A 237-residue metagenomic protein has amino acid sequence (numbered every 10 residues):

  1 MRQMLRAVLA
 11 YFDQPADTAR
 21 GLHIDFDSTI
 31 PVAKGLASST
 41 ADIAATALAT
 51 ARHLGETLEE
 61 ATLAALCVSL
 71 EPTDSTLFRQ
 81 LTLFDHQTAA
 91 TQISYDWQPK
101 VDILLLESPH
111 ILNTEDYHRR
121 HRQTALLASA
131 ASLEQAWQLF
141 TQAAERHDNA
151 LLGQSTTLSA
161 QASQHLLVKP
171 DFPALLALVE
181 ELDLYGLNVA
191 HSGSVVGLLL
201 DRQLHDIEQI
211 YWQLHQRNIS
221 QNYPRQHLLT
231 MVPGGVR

Functional and structural regions predicted by a protein language model:
M1-K34, M231-R237: ATP-binding N-lobe of GHMP and related small-molecule kinases
M1-R2, I43, W137, F172: A general structural signal for well-ordered alpha-helical segments in protein cores
R6, A10, A45-R52, Q142: Short glycine/serine- and small hydrophobic-enriched flexible loop segments
A19-G21, R79, V189-S194: Short Gly/Ser/Thr- and Asp/Glu-enriched loop/turn motifs at secondary-structure junctions
K34-E60, T76: DPxDG-like acidic metal-binding loop motif
E59-Y185, D201-R237: ATP-dependent small-molecule kinase catalytic core of the GHMP/sugar-kinase superfamily and closely related
G186-R202: Acyl-group transfer acyltransferase/transacylase scaffold of fatty acid/polyketide systems
